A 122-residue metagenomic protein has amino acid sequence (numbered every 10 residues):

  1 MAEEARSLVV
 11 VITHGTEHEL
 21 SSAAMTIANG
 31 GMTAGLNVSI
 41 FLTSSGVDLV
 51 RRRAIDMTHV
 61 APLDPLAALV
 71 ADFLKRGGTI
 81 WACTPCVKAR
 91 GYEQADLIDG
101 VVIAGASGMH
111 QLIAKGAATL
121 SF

Functional and structural regions predicted by a protein language model:
V9-S22, A54: Short, glycine-rich nucleotide/cofactor-binding loops
S21-I40: Histidine-anchored nucleotide/phosphate-binding helix
M32, L74, I113-A114: Anion (oxyanion) recognition and catalysis
V38-S44, I80-T84: Short internal beta-strands
G46-V60: N-terminal beta-loop-helix "entrance" segment that forms/cooperates in small-molecule cofactor or anionic ligand
D56-A61, D96-G100: Short, flexible loop segments at the rims of nucleotide/cofactor-binding pockets, characterized by
M57-T84: A glycine-rich helix N-cap at a beta->alpha junction
A89-K115, L120-S121: C-terminal structural segments of small proteins and small subunits
